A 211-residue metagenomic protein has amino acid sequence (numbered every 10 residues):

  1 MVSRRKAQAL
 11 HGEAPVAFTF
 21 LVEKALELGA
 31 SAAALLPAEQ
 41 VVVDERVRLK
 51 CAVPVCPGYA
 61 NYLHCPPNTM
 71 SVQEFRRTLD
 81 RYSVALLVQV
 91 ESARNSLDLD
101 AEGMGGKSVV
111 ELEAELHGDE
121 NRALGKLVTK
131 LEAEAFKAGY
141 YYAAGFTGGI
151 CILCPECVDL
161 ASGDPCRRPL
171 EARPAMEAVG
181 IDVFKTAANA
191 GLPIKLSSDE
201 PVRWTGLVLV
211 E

Functional and structural regions predicted by a protein language model:
V2-E211: Auxiliary alpha/beta "docking" domains used to position bulky ligands
